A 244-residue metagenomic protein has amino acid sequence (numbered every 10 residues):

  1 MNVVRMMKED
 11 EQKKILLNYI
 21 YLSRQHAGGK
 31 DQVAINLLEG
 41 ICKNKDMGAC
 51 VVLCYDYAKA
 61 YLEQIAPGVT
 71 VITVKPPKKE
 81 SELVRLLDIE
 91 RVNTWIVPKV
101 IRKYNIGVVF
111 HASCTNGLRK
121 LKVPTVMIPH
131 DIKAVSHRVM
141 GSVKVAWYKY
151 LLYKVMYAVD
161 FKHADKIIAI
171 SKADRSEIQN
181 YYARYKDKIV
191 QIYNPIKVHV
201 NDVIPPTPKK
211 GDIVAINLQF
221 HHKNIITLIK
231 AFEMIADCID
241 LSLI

Functional and structural regions predicted by a protein language model:
N2-I244: Carbohydrate transferase catalytic cores enriched for Leloir-type hexosyltransferases
